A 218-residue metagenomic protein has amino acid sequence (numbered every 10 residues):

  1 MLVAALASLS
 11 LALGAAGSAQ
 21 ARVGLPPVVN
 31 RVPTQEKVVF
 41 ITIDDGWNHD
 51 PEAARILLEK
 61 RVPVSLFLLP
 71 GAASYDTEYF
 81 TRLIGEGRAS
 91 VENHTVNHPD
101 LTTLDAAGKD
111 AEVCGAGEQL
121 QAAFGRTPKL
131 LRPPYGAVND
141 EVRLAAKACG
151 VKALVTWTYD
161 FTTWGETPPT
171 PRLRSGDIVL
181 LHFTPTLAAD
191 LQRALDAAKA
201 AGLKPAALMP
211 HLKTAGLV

Functional and structural regions predicted by a protein language model:
M1-A21: Secretory targeting and sorting signals
R22-D100, Q119: Active-site beta->alpha N-cap acidic-glycine motif
R22-Q35, E59-K60, S74, A188-V218: C-terminal domain-boundary segment and adjacent tail
V38, E52, E78, G108-A111 (+4 more regions): Extracytoplasmic/secreted proteins, especially bacterial periplasmic and envelope-associated proteins
V39-I43, V64-L68, S90-N93, K129-P133 (+3 more regions): Structural recognition of the beta-strand scaffold that forms the well-ordered cores of secreted hydrolase catalytic
G46-H49, L68-T77, D100-A106, R132-V138 (+2 more regions): Acidic-and-aromatic substrate-binding clefts and catalytic sites of carbohydrate-active enzymes
I56-L58, V62-P63, S90, A106-N139 (+1 more regions): CE4/NodB-like, metal-dependent polysaccharide N-deacetylase domain that modifies extracellular/periplasmic N-acetylated
T127, A137-S175, L203-T214: His/Asp/Glu-enriched short active-site or ligand-binding loop at hydrolase and phosphoryl-transfer sites
